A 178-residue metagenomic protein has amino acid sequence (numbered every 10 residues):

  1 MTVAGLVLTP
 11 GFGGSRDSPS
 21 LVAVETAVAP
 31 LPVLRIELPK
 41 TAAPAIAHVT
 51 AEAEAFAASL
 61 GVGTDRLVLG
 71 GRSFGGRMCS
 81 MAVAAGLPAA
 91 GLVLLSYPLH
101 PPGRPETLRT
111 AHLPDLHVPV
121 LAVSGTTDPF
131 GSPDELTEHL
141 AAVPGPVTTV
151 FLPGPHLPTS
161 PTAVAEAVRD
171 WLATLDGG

Functional and structural regions predicted by a protein language model:
M1-V68, R72-M81, F151: Serine-hydrolase catalytic machinery in alpha/beta-hydrolase-like enzymes
G14, T126-G131, L157-P158: Acidic catalytic loop of the alpha/beta-hydrolase fold
E25, T126-V147: Conserved loop-alpha-helix segment in the C-terminal half of the alpha/beta-hydrolase fold that carries the catalytic
P32-L34, A142-P158: Catalytic histidine neighborhood in serine/cysteine hydrolases with alpha/beta-hydrolase-type architecture
L38-T41, L94-P102, G125, G154: Active-site nucleophile loop of the alpha/beta-hydrolase fold
A43, G154-A163: Catalytic histidine-centered segment of alpha/beta-hydrolase-like enzymes
E54-D115: Primarily recognizes the serine-hydrolase "nucleophile elbow" in alpha/beta-hydrolase and SGNH/GDSL folds
D115-H117, A122-S124, D128: Short beta-strand/loop motif that positions the catalytic acidic residue of the alpha/beta-hydrolase fold
